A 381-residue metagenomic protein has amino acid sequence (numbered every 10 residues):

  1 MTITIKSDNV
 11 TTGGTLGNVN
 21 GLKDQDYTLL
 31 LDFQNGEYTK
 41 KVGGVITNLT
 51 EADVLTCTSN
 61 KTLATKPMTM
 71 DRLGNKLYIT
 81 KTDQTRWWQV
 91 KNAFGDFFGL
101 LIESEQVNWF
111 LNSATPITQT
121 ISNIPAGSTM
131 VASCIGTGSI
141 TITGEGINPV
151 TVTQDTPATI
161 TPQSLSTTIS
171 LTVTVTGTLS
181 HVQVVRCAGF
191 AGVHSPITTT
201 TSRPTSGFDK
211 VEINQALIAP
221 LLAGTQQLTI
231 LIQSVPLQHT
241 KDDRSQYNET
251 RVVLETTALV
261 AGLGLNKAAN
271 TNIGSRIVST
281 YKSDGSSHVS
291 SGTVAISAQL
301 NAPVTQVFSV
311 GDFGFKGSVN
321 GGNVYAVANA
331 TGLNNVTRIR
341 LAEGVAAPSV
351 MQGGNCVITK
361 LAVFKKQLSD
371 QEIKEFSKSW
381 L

Functional and structural regions predicted by a protein language model:
T2-I117, T174-T225, T359-L381: Extracellular polysaccharide-targeting segments
S128-C134, A219-H239, S245-T250, A302 (+1 more regions): A carbohydrate-recognition surface predominantly in extracellular/luminal proteins
T143-E145, S318-N323: Short strand-turn-strand beta-turns centered on an Asx-Gly dipeptide
G144-S170: Extracellular carbohydrate recognition and processing domains and analogous Trp-centered ligand-binding platforms
I147-V152, A158, S279-T305: Short, aromatic/His-centered strand-loop micro-motif at the edge of beta-sheets
T168, A326-I358: Flexible glycan-contacting loops in extracellular carbohydrate-active proteins
T250-V278: Glycan-recognition/cleft segments
N301-G317: Short tryptophan-centered beta-strand motifs in secreted/extracellular beta-sheet-rich domains of glycan-recognition
